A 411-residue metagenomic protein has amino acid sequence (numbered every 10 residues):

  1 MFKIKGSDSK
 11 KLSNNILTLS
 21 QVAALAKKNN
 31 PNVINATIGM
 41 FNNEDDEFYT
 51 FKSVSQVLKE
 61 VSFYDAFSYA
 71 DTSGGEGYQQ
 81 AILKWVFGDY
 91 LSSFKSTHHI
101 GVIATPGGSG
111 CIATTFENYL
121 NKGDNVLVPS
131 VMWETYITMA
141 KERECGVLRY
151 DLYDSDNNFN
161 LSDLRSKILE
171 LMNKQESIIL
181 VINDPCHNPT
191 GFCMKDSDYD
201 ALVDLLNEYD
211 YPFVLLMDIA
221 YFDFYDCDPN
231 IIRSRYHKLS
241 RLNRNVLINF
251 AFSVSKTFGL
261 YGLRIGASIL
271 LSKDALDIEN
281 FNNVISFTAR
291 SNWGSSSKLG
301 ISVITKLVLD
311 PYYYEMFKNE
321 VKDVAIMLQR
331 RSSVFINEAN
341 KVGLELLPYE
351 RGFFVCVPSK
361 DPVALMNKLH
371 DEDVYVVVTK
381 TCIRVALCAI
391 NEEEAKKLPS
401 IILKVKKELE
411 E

Functional and structural regions predicted by a protein language model:
S9-P106, L409-E411: N-terminal small-domain helix-loop-helix segment of the aminotransferase-like
V33-N35, D71, A251, E345-E350 (+1 more regions): Short beta-strand
N43, K318-L369: Conserved PLP-binding catalytic core of the aspartate aminotransferase-like
F63-Y211, F222-L242: Conserved core of the PLP fold type I
A81, R241-A325: Conserved core segment of the aminotransferase class I/II
K84, G88-K95, S166-L169, V363-E411: PLP-dependent enzyme catalytic core of the Aspartate aminotransferase-like
T97-H99, P348-F354, V378-C382: Short Gly/Ser/Thr- and Asp/Glu-enriched loop/turn motifs at secondary-structure junctions
L216: Generic enzyme active-site microenvironment
